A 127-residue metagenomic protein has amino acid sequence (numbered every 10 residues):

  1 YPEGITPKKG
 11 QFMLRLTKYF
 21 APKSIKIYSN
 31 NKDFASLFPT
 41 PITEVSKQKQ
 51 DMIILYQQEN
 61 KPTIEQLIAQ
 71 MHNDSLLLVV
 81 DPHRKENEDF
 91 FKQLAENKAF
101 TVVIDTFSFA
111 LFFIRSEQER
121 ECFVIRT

Functional and structural regions predicted by a protein language model:
Y1-N73, H83-T127: A short alpha-helical cap/connector motif
L77-L78: A short hydrophobic/small-residue beta-strand
